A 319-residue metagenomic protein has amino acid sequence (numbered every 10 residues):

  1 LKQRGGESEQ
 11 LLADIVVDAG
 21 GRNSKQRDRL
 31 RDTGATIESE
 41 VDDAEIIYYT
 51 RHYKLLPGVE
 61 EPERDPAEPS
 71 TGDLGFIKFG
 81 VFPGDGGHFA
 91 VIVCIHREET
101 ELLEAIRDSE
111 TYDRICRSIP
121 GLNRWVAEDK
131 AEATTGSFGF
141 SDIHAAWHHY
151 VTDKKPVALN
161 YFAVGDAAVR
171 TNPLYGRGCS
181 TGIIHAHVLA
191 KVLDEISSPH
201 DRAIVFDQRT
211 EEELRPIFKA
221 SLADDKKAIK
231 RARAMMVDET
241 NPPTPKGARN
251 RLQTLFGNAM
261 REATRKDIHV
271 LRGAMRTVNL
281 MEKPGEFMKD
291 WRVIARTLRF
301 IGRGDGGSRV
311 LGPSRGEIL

Functional and structural regions predicted by a protein language model:
L1-S118: Predominantly flavin-linked oxidoreductase catalytic cores and closely associated redox partners
E7-L12, L159, K246-L252: Glycine-rich, flexible loop segments associated with nucleotide phosphate handling
I15, A19, E101-A105, G178 (+3 more regions): Generic alpha-helical structural element
V16-R22, Q26-L30, I46-H52, F79-F82 (+8 more regions): Long, contiguous hydrophobic alpha-helical segments, chiefly transmembrane helices and signal peptides
S24-D28, S109-E110, I183-H187, T254 (+1 more regions): A structural signal for well-ordered alpha-helical segments within the folded catalytic domains of diverse enzymes
L30, F89-E98, V169-R177, N241-A259 (+1 more regions): Short secondary-structure transition/capping segments
E99-A220: FAD/FMN-dependent oxidoreductases across multiple families
A190-L319: C-terminal helical "tail/cap" subdomain of flavin- and related membrane-associated enzymes
